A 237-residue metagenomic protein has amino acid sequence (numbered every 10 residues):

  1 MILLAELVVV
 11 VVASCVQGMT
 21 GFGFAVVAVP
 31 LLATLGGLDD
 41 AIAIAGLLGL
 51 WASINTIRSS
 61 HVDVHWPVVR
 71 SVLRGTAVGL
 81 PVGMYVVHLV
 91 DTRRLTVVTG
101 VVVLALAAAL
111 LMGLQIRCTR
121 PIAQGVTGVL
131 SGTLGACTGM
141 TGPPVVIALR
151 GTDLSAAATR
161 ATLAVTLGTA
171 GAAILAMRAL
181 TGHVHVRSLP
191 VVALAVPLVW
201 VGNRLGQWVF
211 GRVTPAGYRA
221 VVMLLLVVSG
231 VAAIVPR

Functional and structural regions predicted by a protein language model:
L3-R70, G128, G132, M140-N203: Small-residue-rich hydrophobic segments that form or flank transmembrane alpha-helices in multi-pass membrane proteins
P30, G83-H88, I147, Q207-W208: Small-residue-mediated transmembrane helix hinge/kink sites in multi-pass secondary transporters
L35, D63, L89-T92, D153 (+1 more regions): Helix-loop interface residues and adjacent transmembrane-helix termini in multi-pass membrane transporters, primarily
D39-M112: Membrane helix-loop-helix hairpins that form the core translocation module of multi-pass transporters
A41, G83-H88, T92-T96, G135-M140 (+2 more regions): Hydrophobic alpha-helical transmembrane segments in multi-pass integral membrane proteins
R58-V62, L89-V90, M112-I116, C137-T138 (+5 more regions): Helix-loop junctions at the membrane-solvent interface of multi-pass transporters, primarily the C-terminal
H65-T76, T96-G100, T119-L130, A158-V165 (+1 more regions): Cytoplasmic-side transmembrane-helix entry/capping segments in multi-pass membrane proteins
A77-P81, T92-M112, L194-Q207, P215-R237: Selective transmembrane alpha-helices of multi-pass membrane proteins
